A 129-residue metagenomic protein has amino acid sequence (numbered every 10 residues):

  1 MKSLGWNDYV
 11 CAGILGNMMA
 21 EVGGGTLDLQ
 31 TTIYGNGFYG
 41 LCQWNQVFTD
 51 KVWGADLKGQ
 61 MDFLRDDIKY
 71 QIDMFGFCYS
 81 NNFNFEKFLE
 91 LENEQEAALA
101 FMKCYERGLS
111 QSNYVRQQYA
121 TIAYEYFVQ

Functional and structural regions predicted by a protein language model:
M1, G5, Y9: GGW-centered surface loops in extracellular recognition modules
M1, I68, Y124-F127: Hydrophobic, Leu/Ile/Phe/Ala-enriched alpha-helical segments that form helix-helix packing faces
S3, M19-N93: Peptidoglycan-targeting cell-wall enzymes and recognition modules
D8-G25, A100-M102: Short, functionally critical alpha-helical segments immediately adjacent to catalytic or ligand/cofactor-binding
Y9-I14, G40, Q60, A97: Residue-level detector of well-ordered alpha-helical segments, enriched for hydrophobic/aromatic packing positions
E86-Q129: Active-site or metal-binding loop neighborhoods of secreted/extracellular toxin and effector enzymes
